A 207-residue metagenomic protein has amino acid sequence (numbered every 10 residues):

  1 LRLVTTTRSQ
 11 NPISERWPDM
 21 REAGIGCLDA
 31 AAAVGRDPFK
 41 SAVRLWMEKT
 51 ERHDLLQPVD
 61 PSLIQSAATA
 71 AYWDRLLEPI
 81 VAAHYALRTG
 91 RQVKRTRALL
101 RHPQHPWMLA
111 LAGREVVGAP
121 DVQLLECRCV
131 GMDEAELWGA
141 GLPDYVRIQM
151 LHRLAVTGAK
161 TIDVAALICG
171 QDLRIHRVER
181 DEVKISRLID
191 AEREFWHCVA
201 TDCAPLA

Functional and structural regions predicted by a protein language model:
L1-L76: Charged, glycine-rich intrinsically disordered N-terminal tails and low-complexity linkers that flank
E22, A32, K40, Q57 (+9 more regions): Low-complexity, compositionally biased segments
A23, R52, R91, T201-D202: A generic structural signal for solvent-exposed, polar alpha-helical segments
A71, H84-A200: Nucleic-acid nuclease catalytic cores
V199-A207: Residue patterns forming the tRNA-binding/recognition surfaces of aminoacyl-tRNA synthetases and related DALR
